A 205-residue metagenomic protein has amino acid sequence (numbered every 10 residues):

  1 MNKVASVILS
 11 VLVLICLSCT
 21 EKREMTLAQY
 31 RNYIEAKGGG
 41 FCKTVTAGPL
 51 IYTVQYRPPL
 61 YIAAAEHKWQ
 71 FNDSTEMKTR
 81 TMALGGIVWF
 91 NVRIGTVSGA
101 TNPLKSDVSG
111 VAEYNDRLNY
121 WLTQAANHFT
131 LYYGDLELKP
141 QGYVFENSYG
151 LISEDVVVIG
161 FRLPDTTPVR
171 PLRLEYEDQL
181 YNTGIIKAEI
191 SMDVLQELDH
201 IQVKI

Functional and structural regions predicted by a protein language model:
M1-C19: Sec-dependent bacterial lipoprotein signal peptides
C19-V156, G160-I205: Conserved functional micro-motifs across diverse proteins
